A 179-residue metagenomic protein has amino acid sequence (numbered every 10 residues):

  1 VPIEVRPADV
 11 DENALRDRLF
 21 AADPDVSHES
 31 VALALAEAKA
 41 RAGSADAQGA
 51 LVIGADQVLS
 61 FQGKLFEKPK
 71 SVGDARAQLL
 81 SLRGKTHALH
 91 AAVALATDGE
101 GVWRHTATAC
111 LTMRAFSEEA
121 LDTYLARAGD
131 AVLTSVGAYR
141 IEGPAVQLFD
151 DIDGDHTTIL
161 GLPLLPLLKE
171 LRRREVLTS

Functional and structural regions predicted by a protein language model:
V1-P7, R173-L177: N-terminal G-site helix/loop of the GST-like fold
P7-N13: Short, acidic/turn-prone active-site loops that include or flank metal/cofactor- and phosphate-binding residues
A14-L15, R140: Short hydrophobic/aromatic segments of transmembrane alpha-helices and their interfaces
R18: N-terminal phosphate/diphosphate-binding loop that engages ATP/GTP or pyrophosphate donors across diverse enzyme folds
A21-S179: Anionic-ligand binding patches
